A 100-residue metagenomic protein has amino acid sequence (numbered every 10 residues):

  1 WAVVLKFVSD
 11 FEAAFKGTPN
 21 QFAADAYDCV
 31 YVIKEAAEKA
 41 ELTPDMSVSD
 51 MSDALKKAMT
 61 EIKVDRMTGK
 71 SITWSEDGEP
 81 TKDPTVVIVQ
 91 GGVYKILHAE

Functional and structural regions predicted by a protein language model:
W1-E100: Extracytosolic ligand-binding ectodomains
